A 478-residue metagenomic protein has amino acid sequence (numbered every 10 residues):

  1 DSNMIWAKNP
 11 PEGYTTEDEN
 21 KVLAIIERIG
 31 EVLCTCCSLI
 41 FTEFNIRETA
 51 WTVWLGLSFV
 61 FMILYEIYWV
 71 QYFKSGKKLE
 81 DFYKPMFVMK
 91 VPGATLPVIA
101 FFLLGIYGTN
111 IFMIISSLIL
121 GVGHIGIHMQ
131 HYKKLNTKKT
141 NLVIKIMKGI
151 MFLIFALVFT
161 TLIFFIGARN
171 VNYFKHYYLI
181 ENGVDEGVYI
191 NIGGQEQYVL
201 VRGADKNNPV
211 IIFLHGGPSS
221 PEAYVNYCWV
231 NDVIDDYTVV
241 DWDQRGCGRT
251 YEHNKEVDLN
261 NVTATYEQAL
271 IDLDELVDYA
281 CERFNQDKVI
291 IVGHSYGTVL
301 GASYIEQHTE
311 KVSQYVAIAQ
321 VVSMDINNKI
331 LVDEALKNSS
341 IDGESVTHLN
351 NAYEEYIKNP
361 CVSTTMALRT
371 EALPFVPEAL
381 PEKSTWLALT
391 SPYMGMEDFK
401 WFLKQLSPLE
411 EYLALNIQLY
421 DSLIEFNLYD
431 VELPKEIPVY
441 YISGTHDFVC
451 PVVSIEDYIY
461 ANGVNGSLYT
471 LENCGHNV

Functional and structural regions predicted by a protein language model:
N208-P209, G217-Y227, I234-D235, G248 (+1 more regions): Short substrate-entry loop that stabilizes the transition state in hydrolases
I234-H253: Conserved alpha/beta-hydrolase
E267-K288: Conserved acidic catalytic loop of the alpha/beta-hydrolase fold
Q286-K329: Conserved hydrolase catalytic core segment
L336-D430, I437: Alpha/beta-hydrolase
P434-K435, Y441-S443: Short beta-strand/loop motif that positions the catalytic acidic residue of the alpha/beta-hydrolase fold
F448-S454: Conserved alpha/beta-hydrolase "acid-adjacent" motif
L471-N477: Histidine-bearing beta->alpha loop at or near hydrolase active sites
